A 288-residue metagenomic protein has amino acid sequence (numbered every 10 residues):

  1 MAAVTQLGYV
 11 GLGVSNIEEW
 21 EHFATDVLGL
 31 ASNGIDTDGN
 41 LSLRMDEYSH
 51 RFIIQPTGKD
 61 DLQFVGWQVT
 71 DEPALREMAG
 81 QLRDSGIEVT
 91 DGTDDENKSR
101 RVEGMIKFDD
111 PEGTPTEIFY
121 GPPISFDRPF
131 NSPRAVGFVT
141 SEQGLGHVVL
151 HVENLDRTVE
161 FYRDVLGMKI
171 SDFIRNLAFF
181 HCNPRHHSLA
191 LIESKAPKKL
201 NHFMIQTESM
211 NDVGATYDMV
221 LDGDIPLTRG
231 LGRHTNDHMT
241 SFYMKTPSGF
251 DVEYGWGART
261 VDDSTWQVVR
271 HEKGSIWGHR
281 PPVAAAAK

Functional and structural regions predicted by a protein language model:
M1-E18, L62-W67, P123-D156, H186 (+3 more regions): N-terminal beta-strand motif that seeds the catalytic metal site of vicinal oxygen chelate
A2, G8-H50, L150-H187, I192: Core segments of cupin and vicinal oxygen chelate
Q6-S15, T57-R83, G104-D110, G144-E153 (+2 more regions): Vicinal oxygen chelate
Q6-V10, L30, L43, F52-I54 (+8 more regions): Short, structured motif recognition centered on aromatic/hydrophobic residues
W20-T25, L82, G113, T158 (+4 more regions): Conserved active-site tyrosine of GNAT-family acetyltransferases
I35-T37, M45-T70, T93-D95: Conserved donor-binding loop and adjoining core beta-sheet/short helix segment in diverse acyl/aminoacyl transferases
Y48-I53, G113-T116, H186-A190, F250-D251: Short, charged/polar, Gly/Pro-enriched secondary-structure boundary elements
R83-S141, A178-F179, D224-K288: Vicinal oxygen chelate
